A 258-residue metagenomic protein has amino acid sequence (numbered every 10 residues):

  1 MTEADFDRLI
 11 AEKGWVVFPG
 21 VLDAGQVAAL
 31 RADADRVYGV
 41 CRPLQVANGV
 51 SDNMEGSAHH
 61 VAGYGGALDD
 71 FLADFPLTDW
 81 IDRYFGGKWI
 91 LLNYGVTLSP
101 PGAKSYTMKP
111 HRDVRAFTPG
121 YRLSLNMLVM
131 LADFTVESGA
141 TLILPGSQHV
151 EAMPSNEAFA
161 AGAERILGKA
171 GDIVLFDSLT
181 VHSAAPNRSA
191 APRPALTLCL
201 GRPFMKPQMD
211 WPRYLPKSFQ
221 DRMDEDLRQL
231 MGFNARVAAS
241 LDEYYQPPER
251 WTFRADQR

Functional and structural regions predicted by a protein language model:
M1-K13, P19-P110, R115-F117: Non-heme Fe(II)-dependent double-stranded beta-helix
L22-A24, T97-S99, F134-T135, Q148-H149 (+2 more regions): Short, solvent-exposed loop/turn segments at secondary-structure junctions
D23, D69-A73, G120, A160 (+2 more regions): Aromatic-acidic/polar surface patches that form glycan- and anion
S51, P119-L123, A190-P192: A generic structural micro-feature
S57, Y64, L92, L123-L125 (+3 more regions): Residues that flank catalytic or metal-binding motifs in active/ligand-binding sites
Y94-V96, M127-V129, L196-L200: A structural signal for short, well-ordered beta-strand segments
K104-L167, M205-Y214: Catalytic core of non-heme Fe(II) oxygenases with the double-stranded beta-helix
V150-E151, S155-L175, L179-T180, A185-R258: Conserved double-stranded beta-helix
